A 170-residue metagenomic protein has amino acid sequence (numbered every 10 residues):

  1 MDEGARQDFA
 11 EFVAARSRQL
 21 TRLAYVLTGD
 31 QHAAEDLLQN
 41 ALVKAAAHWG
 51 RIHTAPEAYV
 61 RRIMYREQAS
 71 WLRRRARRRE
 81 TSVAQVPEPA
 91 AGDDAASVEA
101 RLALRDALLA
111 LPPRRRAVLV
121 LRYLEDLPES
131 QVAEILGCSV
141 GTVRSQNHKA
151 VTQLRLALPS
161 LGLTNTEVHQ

Functional and structural regions predicted by a protein language model:
M1-R22, H32-E35: A short, charge-rich alpha-helical start-of-domain segment used by transcription regulators
E3, D8, E134, V151-Q170: C-terminal edge and immediately downstream basic/flexible tail or linker adjoining helix-turn-helix-like DNA-binding
D36-V43, T54-R66: Structural recognition of an alpha-helix C-terminal capping motif at a helix-to-coil junction
A47, R62-V83, A96-S97: Arg/Lys-rich amphipathic alpha helix in sigma70-family domain 2
Y65, A69, L136-S160: DNA-recognition helix of helix-turn-helix
R78-R101, P128, L163-T164, V168-H169: Internal acidic/polar
L109, P113, E125-T142: Helix-turn-helix DNA-binding module
V118-R122: A short pre-motif secondary-structure segment
